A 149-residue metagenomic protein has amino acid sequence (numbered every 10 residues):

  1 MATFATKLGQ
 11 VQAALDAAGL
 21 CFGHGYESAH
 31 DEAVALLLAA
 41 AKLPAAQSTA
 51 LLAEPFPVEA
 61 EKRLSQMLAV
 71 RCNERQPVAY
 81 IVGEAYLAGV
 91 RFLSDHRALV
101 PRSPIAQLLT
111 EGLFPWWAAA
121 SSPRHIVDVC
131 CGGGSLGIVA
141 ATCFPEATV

Functional and structural regions predicted by a protein language model:
A2-L87: N-terminal auxiliary segments of SAM/dcSAM-dependent transferases
L52, K62-V149: SAM-dependent Rossmann-like transferase core, predominantly class I methyltransferases with a strong bias toward
